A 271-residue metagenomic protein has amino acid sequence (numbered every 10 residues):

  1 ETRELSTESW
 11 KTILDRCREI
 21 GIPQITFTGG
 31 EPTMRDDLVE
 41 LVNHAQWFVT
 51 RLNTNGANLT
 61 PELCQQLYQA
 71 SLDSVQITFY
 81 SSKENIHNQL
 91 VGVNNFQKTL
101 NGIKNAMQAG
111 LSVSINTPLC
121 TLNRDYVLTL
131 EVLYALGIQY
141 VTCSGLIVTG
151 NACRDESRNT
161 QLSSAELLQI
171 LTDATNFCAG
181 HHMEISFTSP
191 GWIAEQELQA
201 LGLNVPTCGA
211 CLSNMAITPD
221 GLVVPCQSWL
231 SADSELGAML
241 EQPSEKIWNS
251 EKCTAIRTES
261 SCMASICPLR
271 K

Functional and structural regions predicted by a protein language model:
E1-S74: Conserved alpha-helical substructure of the radical SAM core
E8-S9, L59-E62, K98, L128 (+1 more regions): Short, conserved clusters of charged catalytic residues that mark active-site and nucleotide-handling motifs
P32, A57-L59, L119-C120, L146 (+1 more regions): Hydrophobic pocket-lining residues within nucleotide cofactor-binding pockets
R35, E62, N85-I86, L90 (+2 more regions): Residues that scaffold the ATP/ADP-binding catalytic core of kinase and kinase-like folds
Q69, D73, T78-Y80, N85-A210 (+3 more regions): Radical SAM enzyme [4Fe-4S]-AdoMet core and its adjacent flexible, acidic and glycine-rich loops/tails across
V205, L222, Q227-K271: Flexible mid-to-C-terminal extensions adjoining Fe-S/redox cofactors in radical SAM and related proteins
